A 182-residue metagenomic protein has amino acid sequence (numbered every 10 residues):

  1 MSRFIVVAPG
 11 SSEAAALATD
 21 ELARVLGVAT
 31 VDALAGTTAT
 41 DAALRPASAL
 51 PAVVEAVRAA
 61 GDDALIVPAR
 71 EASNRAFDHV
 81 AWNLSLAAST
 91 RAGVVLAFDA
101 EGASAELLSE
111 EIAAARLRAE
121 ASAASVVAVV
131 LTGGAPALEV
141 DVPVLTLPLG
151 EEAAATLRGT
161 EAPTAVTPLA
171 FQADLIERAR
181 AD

Functional and structural regions predicted by a protein language model:
M1-A128, G133-P143, P148-D182: ATP-dependent carboxylate-amine ligase catalytic core
